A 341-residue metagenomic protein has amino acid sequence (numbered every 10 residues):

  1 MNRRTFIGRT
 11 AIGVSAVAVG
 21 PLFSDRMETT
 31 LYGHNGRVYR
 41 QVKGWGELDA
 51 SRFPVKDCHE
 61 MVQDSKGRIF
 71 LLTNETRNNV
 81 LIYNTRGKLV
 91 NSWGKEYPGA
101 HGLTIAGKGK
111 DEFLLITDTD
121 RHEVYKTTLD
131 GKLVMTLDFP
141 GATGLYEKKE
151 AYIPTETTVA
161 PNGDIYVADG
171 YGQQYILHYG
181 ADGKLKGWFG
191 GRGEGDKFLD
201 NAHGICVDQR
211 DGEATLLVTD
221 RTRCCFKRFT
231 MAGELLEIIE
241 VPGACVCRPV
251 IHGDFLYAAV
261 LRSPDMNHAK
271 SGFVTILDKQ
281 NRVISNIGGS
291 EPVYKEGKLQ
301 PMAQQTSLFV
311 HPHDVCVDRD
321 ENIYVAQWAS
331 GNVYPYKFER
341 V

Functional and structural regions predicted by a protein language model:
T5-S24: N-terminal export signals
D25-K43: Blade/loop signatures of beta-propeller domains
G46-R52, M135-K148, K186-K197, I284-S307: Surface-exposed loop and turn segments in beta-propeller and other repeat-based domains that flank or scaffold
R52-K66, E96-E112, A142-D164, E194-A214 (+4 more regions): Beta-rich, blade/repeat-based domains predominating in secreted/periplasmic proteins but also intracellular
L71-E75, L114-T119, V167-G170, Q209 (+3 more regions): Conserved beta-strand positions in repeat-built beta-propeller and related beta-rich domains
N78-L81, T85-K108: Blade-loop segments of beta-propeller domains
A244-S290: Loop/turn-rich, solvent-exposed surfaces of beta-rich toroidal or solenoidal domains
H311-V341: Blade-level signature of beta-propeller repeat domains, shared across WD40, Kelch, NHL, RCC1 and BNR/Asp-box propellers
